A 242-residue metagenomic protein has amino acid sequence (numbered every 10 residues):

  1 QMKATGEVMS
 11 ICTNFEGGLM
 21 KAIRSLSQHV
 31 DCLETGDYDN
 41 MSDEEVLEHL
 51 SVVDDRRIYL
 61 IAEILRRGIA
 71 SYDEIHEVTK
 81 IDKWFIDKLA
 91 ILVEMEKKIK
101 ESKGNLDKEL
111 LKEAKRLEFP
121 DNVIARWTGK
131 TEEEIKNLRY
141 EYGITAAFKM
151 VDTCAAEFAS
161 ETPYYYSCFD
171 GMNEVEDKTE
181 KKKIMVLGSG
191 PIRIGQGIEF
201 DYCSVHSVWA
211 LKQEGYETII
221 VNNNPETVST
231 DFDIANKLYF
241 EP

Functional and structural regions predicted by a protein language model:
Q1-P242: ATP-dependent carboxylate/acyl-activation modules
